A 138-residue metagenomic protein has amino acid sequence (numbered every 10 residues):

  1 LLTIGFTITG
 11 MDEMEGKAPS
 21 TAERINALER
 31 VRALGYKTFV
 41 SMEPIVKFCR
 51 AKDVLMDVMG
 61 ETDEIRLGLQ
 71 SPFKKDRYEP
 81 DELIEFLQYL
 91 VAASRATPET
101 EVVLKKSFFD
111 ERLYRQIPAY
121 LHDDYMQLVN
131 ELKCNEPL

Functional and structural regions predicted by a protein language model:
L1-S94: Conserved AdoMet/S-adenosylmethionine-binding subsite of the radical SAM
R77-L138: C-terminal accessory extensions appended to soluble enzyme cores
